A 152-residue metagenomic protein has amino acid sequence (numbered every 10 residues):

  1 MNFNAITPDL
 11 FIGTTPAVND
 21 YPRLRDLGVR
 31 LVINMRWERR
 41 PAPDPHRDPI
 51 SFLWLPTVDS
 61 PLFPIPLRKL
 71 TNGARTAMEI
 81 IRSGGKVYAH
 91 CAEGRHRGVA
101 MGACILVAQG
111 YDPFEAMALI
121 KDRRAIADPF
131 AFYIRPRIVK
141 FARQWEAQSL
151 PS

Functional and structural regions predicted by a protein language model:
N2-K86, V107-V139: Cysteine-based protein phosphatase catalytic domain of the PTP/DSP
G84-A103: A phosphate-binding catalytic loop at a beta-strand-loop-alpha-helix junction that coordinates phosphoryl groups
A103-L106, A142: Short, amphipathic alpha-helical segments that act as regulatory/interfacial helices in nucleotide-processing proteins
R143-S152: C-terminal domain-closing interface element
